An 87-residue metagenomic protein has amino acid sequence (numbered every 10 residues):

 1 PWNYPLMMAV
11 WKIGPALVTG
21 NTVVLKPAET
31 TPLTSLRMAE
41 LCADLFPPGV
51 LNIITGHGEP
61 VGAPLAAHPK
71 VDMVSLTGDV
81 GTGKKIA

Functional and structural regions predicted by a protein language model:
P1-A87: Rossmann-like NAD(P) dinucleotide-binding subdomain of oxidoreductase/dehydrogenase enzymes
